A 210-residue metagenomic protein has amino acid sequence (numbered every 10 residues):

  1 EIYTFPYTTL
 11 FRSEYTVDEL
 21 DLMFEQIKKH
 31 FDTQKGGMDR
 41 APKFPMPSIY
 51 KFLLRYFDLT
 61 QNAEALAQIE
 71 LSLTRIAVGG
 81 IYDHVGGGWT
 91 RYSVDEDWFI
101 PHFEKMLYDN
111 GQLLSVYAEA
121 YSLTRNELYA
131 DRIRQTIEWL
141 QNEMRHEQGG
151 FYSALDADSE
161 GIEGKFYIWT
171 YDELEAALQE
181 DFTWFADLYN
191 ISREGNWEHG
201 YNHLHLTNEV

Functional and structural regions predicted by a protein language model:
P6-V210: Replace the tail clause
